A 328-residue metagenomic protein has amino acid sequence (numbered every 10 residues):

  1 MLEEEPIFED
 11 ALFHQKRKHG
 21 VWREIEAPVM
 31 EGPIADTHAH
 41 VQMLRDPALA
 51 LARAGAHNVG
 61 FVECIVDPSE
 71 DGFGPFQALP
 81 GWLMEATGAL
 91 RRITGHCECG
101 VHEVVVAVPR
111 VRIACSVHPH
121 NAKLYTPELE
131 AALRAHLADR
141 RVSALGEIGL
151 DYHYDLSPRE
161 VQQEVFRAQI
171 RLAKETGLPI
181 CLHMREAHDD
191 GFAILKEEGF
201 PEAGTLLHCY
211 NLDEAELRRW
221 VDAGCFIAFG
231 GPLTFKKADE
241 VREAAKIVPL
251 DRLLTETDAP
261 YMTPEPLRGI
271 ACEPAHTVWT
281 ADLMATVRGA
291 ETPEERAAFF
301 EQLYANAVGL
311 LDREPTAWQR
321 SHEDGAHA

Functional and structural regions predicted by a protein language model:
M1-A328: Mid-domain alpha/beta scaffold segments of enzyme catalytic cores
